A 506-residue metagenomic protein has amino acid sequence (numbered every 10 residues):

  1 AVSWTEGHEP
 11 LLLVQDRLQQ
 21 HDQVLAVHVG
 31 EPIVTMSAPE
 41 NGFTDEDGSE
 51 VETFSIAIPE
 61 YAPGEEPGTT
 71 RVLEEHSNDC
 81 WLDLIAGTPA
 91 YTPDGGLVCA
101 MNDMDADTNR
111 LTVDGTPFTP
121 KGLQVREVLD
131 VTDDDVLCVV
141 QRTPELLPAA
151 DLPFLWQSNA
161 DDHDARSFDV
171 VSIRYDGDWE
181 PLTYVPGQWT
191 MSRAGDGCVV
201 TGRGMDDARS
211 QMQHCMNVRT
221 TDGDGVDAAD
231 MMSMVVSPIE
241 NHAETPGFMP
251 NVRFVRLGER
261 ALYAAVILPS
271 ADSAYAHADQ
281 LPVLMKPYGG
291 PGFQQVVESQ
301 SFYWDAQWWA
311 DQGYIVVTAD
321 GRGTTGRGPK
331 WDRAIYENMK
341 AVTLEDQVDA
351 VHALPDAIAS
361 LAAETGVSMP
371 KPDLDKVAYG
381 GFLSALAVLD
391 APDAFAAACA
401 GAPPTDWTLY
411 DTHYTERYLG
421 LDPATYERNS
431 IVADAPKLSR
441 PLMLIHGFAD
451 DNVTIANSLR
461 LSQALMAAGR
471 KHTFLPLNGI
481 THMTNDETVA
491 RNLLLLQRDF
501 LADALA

Functional and structural regions predicted by a protein language model:
A1-S3, G7-D16, H21-L25, S37-A38 (+12 more regions): Non-catalytic accessory segments flanking enzyme active sites
E9-V14, T44-D45, G95-N102, D134-D161 (+1 more regions): Short beta-strand elements that form the blades of beta-propeller/WD-repeat-like and other beta-sheet-rich scaffold
W81-D83, Y91, L459, M466-A506: C-terminal catalytic histidine-bearing segment of alpha/beta-hydrolase fold enzymes
S233-K371, V377-A378, F382-L383, D390 (+1 more regions): Cap/lid segment of the alpha/beta-hydrolase catalytic domain
A396-A397, A402-R440, A467: Mobile cap/lid helix-loop segments that gate and shape the active-site cleft of serine hydrolases
L438, L444-H446, D450: Short beta-strand/loop motif that positions the catalytic acidic residue of the alpha/beta-hydrolase fold
D451-R460: Conserved alpha/beta-hydrolase "acid-adjacent" motif
